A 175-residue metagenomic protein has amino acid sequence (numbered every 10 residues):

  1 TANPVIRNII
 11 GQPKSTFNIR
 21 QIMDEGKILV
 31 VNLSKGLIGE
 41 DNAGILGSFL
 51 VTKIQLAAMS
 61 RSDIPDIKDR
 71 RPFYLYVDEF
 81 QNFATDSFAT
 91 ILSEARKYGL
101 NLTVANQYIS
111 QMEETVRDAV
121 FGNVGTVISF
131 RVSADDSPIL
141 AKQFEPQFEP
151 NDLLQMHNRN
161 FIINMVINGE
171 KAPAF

Functional and structural regions predicted by a protein language model:
T1-L100, V116, L153-H157, F161-A172: P-loop NTPase motor domains
I91-P173: Conserved ATP-driven motor cores of ASCE-family P-loop NTPases powering translocation/secretion/packaging/pilus
